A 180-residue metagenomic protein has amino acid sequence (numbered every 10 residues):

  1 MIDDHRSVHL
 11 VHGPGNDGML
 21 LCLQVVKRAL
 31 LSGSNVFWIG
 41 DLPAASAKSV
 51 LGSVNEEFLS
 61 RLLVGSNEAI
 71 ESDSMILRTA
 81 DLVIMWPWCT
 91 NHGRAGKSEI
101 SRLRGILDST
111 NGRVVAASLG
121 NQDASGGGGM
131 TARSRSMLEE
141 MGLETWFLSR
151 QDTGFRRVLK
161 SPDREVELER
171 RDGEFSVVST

Functional and structural regions predicted by a protein language model:
M1-N55: The Walker A/P-loop phosphate-binding site
I2-D3, R28-L31, E56-E57, M75-R78 (+2 more regions): Conserved catalytic network of the ASCE P-loop NTPase/AAA+ motor domain
H9-V11, F37-I39, G65, V115 (+1 more regions): Hydrophobic/aromatic beta-strand patches that form the interior of the parallel beta-sheet core in alpha/beta enzyme
P14-N16, V64-G65, A124: Short, flexible loop segments at the rims of nucleotide/cofactor-binding pockets, characterized by
L21-V25, S72, R102: Well-ordered alpha-helical segments embedded in enzymatic catalytic cores
S34-S98: Conserved inter-motif catalytic segment of the P-loop NTP-binding fold
L77-M141: P-loop NTPase motor core
G112-T180: Phosphate-binding/switch region of NTP-binding enzymes
